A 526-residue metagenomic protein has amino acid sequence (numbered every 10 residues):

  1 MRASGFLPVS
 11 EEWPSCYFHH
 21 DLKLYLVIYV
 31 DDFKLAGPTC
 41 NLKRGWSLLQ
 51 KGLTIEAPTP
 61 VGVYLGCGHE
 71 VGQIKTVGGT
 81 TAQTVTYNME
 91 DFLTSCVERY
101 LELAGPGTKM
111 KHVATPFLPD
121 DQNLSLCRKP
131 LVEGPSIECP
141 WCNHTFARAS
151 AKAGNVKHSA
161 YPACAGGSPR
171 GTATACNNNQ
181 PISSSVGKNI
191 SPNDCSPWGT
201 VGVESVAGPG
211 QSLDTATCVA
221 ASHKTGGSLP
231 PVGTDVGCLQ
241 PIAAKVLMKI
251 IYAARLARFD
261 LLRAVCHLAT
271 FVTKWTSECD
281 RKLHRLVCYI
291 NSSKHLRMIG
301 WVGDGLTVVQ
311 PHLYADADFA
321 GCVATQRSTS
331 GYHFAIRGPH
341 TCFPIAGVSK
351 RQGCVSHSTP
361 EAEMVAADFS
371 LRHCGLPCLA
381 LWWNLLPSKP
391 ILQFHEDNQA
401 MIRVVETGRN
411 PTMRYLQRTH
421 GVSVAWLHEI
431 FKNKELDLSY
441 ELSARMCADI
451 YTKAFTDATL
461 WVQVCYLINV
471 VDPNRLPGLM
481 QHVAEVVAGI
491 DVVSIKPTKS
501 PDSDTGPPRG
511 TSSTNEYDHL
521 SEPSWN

Functional and structural regions predicted by a protein language model:
M1, C16, D31, L49 (+11 more regions): Mobile genetic element proteins and their domesticated derivatives, centered on retroelements and DNA transposons
M1-V30, L35-P58, A253-A264, C342-P344 (+1 more regions): Active-site palm subdomain of RNA-directed nucleic acid polymerases
S4-C16, V287-D304: Charged, flexible boundary elements
F18-L53, E70-N88, T270-S277, A400-L416: Catalytic palm subdomain of template-directed nucleic-acid polymerases, centered on the conserved carboxylate motif
V63-H295, L442: C-terminal reverse transcriptase regions that engage the nucleic-acid substrate
V236, A335-V365: A short, polar/acidic, helix/strand-boundary loop motif
T270-K274, G353-N526: RNase H-like nuclease module associated with reverse transcription
G300, V308-A324: Two-metal-ion RNase H-like nuclease active-site motif
